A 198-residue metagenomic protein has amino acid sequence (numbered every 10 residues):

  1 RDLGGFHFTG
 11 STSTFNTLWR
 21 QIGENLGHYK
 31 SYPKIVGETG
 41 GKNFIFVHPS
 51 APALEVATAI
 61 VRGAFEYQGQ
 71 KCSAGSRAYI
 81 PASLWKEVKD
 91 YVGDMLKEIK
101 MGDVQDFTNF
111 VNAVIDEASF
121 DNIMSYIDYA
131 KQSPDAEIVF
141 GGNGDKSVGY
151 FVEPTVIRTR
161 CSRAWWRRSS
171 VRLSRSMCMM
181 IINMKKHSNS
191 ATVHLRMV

Functional and structural regions predicted by a protein language model:
R1-H7: A structured beta-alpha segment of the ubiquitous adenosine-cofactor-binding alpha/beta core
G5, T12-S162, C178-H194: ALDH superfamily catalytic-core signature
E66, S170, R196-V198: Glycine-rich phosphate/pyrophosphate-binding beta-alpha loops
W166: Short acidic alpha-helix that forms the nucleotide-activated donor recognition element in Leloir-type transferases
S174-R175: Active-site-flanking beta-strand signature of metal-NTP-handling nucleotidyl enzymes and homologous cyclase-like
